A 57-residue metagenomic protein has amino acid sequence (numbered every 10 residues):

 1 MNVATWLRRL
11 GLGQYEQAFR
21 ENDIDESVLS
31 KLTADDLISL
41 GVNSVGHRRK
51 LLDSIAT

Functional and structural regions predicted by a protein language model:
M1-G11, E16, R20, E26-T57: Sterile Alpha Motif
